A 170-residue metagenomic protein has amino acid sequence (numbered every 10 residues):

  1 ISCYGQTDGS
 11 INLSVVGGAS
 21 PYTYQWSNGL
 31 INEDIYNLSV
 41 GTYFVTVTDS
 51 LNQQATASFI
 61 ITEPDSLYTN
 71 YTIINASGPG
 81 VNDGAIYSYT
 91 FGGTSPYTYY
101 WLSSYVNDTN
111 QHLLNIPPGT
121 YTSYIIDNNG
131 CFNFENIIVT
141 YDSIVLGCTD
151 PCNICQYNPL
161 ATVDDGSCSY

Functional and structural regions predicted by a protein language model:
I1-Y170: Proline- and Ser/Thr-rich low-complexity, intrinsically disordered segments
